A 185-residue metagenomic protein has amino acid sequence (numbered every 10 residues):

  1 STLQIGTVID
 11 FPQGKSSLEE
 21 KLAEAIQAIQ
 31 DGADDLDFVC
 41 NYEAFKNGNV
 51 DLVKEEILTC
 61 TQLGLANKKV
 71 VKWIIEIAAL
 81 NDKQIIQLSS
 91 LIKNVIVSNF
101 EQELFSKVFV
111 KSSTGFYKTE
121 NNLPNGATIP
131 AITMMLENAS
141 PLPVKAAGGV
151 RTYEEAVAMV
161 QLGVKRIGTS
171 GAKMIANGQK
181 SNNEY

Functional and structural regions predicted by a protein language model:
S1-D10, V50-K72, A79, I86-S98 (+1 more regions): Alpha-helix-loop-beta-strand connector modules within alpha/beta enzyme cores
S1-D35: Active-site cofactor/substrate anionic-group-binding motifs, chiefly glycine- and Lys/Arg-rich phosphate-binding loops
T7, Q30-F45, I96-N122, G148-Y185: Glycine-rich phosphate-binding active-site loops on the catalytic face of alpha/beta enzymes
P12, E19, A44, E76 (+1 more regions): Short N-terminal micro-motifs specific to bacterial/archaeal maturation and metal-cluster initiation sites
K15-S16, K46-G48, N81-K83, T119-N122: A generic structural signal for short coil/turn motifs at secondary-structure boundaries
S16-Q27, L80-L91, T133-L142, V150-R166: Catalytic cores of alpha/beta
K21-E24, N49-E56, Q84-L88, S106-F109 (+3 more regions): General structural feature for long, well-ordered alpha-helical segments within catalytic domains of soluble enzymes
V39-E43, V71-N81: Conserved strand-turn element in the central/C-terminal portion of the radical SAM core barrel that lines
